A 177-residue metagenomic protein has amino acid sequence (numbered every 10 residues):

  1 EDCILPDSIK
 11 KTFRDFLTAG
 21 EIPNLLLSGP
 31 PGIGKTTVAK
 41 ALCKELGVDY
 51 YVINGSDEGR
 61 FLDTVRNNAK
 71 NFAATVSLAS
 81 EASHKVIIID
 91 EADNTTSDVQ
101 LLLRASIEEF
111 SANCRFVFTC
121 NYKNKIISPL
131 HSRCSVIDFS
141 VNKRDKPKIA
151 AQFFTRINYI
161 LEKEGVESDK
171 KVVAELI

Functional and structural regions predicted by a protein language model:
E1-N158, E167-A174: P-loop/Walker A NTP-binding region and its immediately flanking N-terminal helices in P-loop NTPase folds
L161: Conserved hydrophobic residues forming the short capping helix/wall of the S-adenosyl-L-methionine
